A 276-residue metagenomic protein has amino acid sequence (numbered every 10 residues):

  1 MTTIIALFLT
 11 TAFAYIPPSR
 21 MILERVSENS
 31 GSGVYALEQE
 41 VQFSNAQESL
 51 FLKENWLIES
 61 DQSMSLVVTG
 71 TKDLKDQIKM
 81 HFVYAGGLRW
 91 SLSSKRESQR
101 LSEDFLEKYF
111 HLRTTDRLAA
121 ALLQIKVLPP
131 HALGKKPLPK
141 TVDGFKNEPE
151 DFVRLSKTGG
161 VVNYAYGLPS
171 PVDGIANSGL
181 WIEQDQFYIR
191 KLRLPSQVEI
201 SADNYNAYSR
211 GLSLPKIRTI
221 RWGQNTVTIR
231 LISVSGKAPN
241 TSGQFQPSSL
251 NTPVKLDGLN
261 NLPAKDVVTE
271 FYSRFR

Functional and structural regions predicted by a protein language model:
T2-T11: Bacterial N-terminal signal peptides
Y15-I22, L88-N177, S249, V254 (+2 more regions): Flexible, processing/modification-adjacent segments and terminal tails in exported/periplasmic/extracellular proteins
P17-E103, N147-D151: N-terminal mature ectodomain segment of secretory-pathway/periplasmic proteins
F51, S60-S65, T69-I78, N147-F152 (+6 more regions): Peripheral terminal and inter-domain segments
W56-D61, A85-L88, D104-Y109, D185 (+2 more regions): A short, sequence-level motif marking secondary-structure junctions
D61-S63, P130-L133, L138, L180-R193: Short, basic/low-complexity N-terminal boundary segments at the transition from targeting/disordered tails
T71-L74, F152-S249: Gly/Pro-enriched, hydrophobic low-complexity segments that function as extracytoplasmic propeptides/linkers
L231-R276: Hydrophilic extracytoplasmic domains
